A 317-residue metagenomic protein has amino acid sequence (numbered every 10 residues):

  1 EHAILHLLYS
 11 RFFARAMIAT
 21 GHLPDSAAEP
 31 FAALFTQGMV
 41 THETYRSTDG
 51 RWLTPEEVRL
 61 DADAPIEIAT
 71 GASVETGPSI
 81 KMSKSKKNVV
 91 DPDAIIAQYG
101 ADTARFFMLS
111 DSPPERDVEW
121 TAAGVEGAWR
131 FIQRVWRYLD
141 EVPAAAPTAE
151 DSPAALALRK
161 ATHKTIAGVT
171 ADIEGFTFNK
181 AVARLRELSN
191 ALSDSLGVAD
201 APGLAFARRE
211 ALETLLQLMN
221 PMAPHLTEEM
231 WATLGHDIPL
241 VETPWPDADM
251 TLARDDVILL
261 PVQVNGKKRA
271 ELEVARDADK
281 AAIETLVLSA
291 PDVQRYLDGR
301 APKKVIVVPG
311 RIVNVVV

Functional and structural regions predicted by a protein language model:
E1-L8, F206, P221: Short, conserved micro-motifs enriched in small and acidic residues
L7, R11-G21: Alpha-helical support elements that line or immediately flank enzyme active sites and cofactor-binding pockets
I18-D25, D292-P302: Active-site phosphate-binding and catalytic loops of NTP-dependent enzymes
H22-P30, A94-E273, I306-I312: Helix-rich, typically C-terminal accessory recognition domains appended to large enzymatic cores
T36-R46, N220: Short, conserved secondary-structure transition motifs
T44-A101, E115-E126, T251-R254, E273-D277: Conserved phosphate-binding loops in nucleotide/dinucleotide-binding enzymes
D277-L297: A short, contiguous, amphipathic alpha-helix enriched in charged residues
L297-V317: Phosphate-backbone binding interfaces of nucleic-acid-interacting proteins
